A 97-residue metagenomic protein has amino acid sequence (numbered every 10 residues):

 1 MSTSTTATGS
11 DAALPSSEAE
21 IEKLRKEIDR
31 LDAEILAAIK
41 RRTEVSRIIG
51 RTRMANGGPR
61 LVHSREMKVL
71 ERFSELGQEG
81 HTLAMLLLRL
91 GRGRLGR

Functional and structural regions predicted by a protein language model:
M1-R97: Domain-level signature for soluble enzymes in the chorismate/prephenate branch of the shikimate pathway
